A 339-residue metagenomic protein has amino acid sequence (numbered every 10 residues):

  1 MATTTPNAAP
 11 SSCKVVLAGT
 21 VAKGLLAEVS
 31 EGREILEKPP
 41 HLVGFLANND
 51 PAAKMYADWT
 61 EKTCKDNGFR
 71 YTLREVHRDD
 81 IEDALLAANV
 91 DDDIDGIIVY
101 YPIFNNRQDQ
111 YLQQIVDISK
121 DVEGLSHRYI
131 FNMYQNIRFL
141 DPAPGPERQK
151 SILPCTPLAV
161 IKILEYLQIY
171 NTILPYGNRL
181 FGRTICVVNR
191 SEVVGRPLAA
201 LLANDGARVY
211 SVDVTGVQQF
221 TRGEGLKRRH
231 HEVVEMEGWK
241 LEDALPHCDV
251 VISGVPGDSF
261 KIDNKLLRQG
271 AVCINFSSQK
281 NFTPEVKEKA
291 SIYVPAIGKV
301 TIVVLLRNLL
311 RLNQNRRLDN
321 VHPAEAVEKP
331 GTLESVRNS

Functional and structural regions predicted by a protein language model:
M1-V15, L318-S339: Eukaryotic N-terminal low-complexity, Ser/Thr- and Lys/Arg-rich leader segments that predominantly function as
A2-K38: Positively charged, low-complexity intrinsically disordered leader regions
A47-W59, D141-I262, V272, E288: Glycine-rich phosphate/diphosphate-binding loop of Rossmann-like nucleotide-binding domains
E61-V76, V209-D213: Short beta-strand elements in bilobed, periplasmic/extracellular small-molecule ligand-binding domains
R70-T156, E285-V286: Phosphate/diphosphate ligand-binding glycine-rich loop within oxidoreductases
D91, A244-P246, L266-R268: A short, aliphatic-rich alpha-helical micro-motif
P102, G254-G257, S277-S278: Short glycine-/small-residue-rich Rossmann-like dinucleotide-binding loops
Q110-A143, Q269-E328: Rossmann-fold NAD(P)-binding glycine/threonine-rich loop
